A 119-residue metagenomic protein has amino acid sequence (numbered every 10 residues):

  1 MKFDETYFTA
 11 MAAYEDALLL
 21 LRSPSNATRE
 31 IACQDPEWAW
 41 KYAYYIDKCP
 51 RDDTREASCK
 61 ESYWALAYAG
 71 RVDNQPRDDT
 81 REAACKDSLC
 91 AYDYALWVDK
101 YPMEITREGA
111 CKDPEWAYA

Functional and structural regions predicted by a protein language model:
M1-A119: Alpha-helical scaffold segments
